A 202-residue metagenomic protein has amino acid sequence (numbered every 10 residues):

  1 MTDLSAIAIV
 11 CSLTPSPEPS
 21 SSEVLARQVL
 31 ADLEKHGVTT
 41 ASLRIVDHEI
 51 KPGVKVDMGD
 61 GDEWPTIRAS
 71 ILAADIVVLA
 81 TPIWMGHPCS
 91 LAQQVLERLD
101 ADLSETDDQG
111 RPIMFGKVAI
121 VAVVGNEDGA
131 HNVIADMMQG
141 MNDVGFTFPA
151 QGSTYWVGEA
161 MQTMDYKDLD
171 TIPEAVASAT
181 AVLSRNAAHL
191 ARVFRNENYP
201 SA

Functional and structural regions predicted by a protein language model:
M1-Q109, Y166-A202: N-terminal beta1-alpha1-beta2 submodule of the flavodoxin-like/Rossmannoid cofactor-binding fold
D108-E159, A175-S178: Short, glycine-/small-residue-rich phosphate/pyrophosphate-handling segment
A160-M164: Long, compositionally biased intrinsically disordered regions
